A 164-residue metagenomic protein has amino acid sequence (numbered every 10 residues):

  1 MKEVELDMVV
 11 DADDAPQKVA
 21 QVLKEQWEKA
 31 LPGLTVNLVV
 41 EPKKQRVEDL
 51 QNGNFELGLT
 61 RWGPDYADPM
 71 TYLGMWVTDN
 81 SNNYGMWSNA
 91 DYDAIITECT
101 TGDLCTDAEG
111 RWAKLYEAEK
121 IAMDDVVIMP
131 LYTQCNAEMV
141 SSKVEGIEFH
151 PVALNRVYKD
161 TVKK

Functional and structural regions predicted by a protein language model:
M1-A12, R61, L104-V140: Bilobed periplasmic-binding protein-like "clamshell/Venus-flytrap" ligand-binding domains
M1-E3, D49-G53, G74-T106, T133-K164: Short, solvent-exposed loop/beta-turn-alpha elements that line the ligand-binding surface or hinge of extracytoplasmic
M1-P64, N136: Ligand/substrate-recognition segments at binding pockets and active sites
K18-E25, K29, E48, N52 (+2 more regions): Solvent-exposed, polar/charged alpha-helical surfaces in well-ordered, non-transmembrane soluble domains, broadly
V19-Q21, P69-Y72, S142-K143: Short, solvent-exposed loop/turn and secondary-structure capping segments
E28-K29, T35, T100-L104, E109-Y116 (+1 more regions): Conserved C-terminal helix/tail region of periplasmic/extracytoplasmic solute-binding proteins
W62-D65, M86-S88: A glycine-rich, aromatic-flanked flexible loop/lid motif
Y66-P69, W76: Extended, charge-rich low-complexity interaction segments
